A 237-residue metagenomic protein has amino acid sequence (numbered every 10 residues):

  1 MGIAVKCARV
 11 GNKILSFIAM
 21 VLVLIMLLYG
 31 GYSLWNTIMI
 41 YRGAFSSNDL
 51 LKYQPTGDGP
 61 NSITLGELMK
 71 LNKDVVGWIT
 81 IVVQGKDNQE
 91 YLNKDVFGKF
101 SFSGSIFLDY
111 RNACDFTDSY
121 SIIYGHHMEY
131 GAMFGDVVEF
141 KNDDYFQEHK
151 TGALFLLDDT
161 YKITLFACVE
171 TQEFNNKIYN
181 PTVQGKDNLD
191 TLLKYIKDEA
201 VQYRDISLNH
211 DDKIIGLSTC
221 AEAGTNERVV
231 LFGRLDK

Functional and structural regions predicted by a protein language model:
M1-N12: N-terminal Lys/Arg-rich, disordered targeting/topogenic segments
G11-L28: Alpha-helical transmembrane segments
L27-K237: Solvent-exposed, non-transmembrane regions of membrane-associated and secreted proteins
